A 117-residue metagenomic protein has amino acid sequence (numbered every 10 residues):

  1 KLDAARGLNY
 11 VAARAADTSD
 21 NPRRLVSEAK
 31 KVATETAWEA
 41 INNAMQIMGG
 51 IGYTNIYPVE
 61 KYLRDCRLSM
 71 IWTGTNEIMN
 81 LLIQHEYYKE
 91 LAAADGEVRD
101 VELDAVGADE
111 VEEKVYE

Functional and structural regions predicted by a protein language model:
K1-E117: Alpha-helical interface subdomain recognition
